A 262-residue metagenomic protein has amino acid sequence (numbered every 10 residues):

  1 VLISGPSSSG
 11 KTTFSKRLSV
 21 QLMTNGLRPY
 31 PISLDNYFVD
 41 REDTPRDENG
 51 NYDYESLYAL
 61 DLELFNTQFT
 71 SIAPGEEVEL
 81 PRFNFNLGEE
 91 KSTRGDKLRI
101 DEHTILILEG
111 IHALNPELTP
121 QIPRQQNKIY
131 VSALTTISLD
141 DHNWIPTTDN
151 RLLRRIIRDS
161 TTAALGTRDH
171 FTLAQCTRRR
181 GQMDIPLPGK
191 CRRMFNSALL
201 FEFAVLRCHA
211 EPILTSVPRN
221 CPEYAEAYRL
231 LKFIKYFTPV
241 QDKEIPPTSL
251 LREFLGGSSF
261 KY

Functional and structural regions predicted by a protein language model:
V1-I3: Hydrophobic anchor at the beta1->P-loop junction of P-loop NTPases
S8: Walker A (P-loop) phosphate-binding loop of P-loop NTPases
K11: Conserved lysine of the Walker
V20-Y30: Post-Walker A helix-loop "phosphate-sensing" segment adjacent to the P-loop in P-loop NTPases
Y30-I32, V39-G88, I105: Conserved nucleotide-sensing/catalytic segment adjacent to the nucleotide-binding pocket in NTP-handling enzymes
N66-Q125, D169-L187, E202, L255 (+1 more regions): Glycine-rich phosphate-binding loop used to anchor ATP phosphates in small-molecule kinases, encompassing both
P120-Y262: Conserved NTP phosphate-binding and transfer environment spanning the P-loop NTPase/kinase superfamily
